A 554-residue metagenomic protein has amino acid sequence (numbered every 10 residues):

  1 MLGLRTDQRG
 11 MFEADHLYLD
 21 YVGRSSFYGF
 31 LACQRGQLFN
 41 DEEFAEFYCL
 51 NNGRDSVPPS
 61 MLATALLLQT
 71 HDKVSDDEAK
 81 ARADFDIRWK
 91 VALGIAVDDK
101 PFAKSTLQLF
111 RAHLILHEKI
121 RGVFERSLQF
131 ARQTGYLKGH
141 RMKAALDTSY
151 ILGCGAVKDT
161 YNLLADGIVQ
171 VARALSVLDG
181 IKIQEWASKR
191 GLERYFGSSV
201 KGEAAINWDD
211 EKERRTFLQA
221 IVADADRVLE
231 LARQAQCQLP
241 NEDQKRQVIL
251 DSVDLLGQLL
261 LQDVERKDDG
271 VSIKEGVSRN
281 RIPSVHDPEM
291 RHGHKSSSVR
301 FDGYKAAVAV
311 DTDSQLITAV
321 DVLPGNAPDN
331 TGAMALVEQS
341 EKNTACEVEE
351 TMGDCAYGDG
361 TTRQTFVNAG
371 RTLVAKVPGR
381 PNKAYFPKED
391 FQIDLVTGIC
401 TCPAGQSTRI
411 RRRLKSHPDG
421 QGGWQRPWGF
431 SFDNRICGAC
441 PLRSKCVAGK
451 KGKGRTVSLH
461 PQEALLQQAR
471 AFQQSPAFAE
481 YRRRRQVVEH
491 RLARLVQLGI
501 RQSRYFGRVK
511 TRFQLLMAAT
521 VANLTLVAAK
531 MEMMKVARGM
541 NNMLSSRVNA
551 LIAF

Functional and structural regions predicted by a protein language model:
M1-N52: Basic, low-complexity segments
D55-P58: Short helix-capping and inter-helix turn/linker motifs at the boundaries of alpha-helical repeat units
M61-K73: Alpha-helical support elements that line or immediately flank enzyme active sites and cofactor-binding pockets
S75-E78, A83, V97-K100, Q108-F554: Anion-binding and metal-coordination hotspots
V91-G94: Short amphipathic alpha-helical interface patches used for protein-protein assembly/oligomerization
